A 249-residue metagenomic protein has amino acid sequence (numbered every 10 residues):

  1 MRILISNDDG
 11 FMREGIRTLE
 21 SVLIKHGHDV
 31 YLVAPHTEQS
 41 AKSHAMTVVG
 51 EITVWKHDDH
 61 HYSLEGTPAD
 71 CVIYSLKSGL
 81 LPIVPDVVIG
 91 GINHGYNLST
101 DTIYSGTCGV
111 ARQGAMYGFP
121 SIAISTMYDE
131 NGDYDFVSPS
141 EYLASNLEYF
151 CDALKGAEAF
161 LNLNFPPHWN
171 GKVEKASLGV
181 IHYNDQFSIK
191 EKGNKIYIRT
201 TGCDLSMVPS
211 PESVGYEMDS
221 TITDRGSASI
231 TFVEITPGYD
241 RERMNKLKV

Functional and structural regions predicted by a protein language model:
I3, R13, R17-S78, P82-V84: A cross-family phosphate/adenosyl-ligand binding-site feature
D9, E38, T67-P68, N93-Y96 (+1 more regions): Short glycine-rich anion-binding loops that position phosphate/pyrophosphate groups of nucleotides and phosphorylated
V33-P35, G90-N93, I124-S125, L163-P166 (+1 more regions): Short beta-strand segments
Y96-S105: Glycine/threonine-rich flexible loop motifs
Y104-D129: Short, acidic/small-residue loops that bind anionic groups at enzyme active sites
I122-F150: Short, glycine-/small-residue-rich phosphate/pyrophosphate-handling segment
L154-G156, F160-V249: C-terminal accessory domains and tails appended to enzymatic cores
